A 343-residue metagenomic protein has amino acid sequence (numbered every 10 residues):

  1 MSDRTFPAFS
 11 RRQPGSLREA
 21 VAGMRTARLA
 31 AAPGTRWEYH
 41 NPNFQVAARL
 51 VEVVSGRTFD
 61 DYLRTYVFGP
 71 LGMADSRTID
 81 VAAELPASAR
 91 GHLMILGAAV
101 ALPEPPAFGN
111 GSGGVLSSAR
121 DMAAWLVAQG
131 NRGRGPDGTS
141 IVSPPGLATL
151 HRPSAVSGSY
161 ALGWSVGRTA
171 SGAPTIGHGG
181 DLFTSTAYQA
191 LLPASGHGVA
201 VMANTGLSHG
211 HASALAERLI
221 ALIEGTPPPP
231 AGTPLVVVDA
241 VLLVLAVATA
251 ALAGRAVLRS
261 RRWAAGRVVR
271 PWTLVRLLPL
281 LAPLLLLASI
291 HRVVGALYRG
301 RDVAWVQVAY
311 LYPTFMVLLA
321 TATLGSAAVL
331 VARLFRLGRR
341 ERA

Functional and structural regions predicted by a protein language model:
M1-A8, A30-A32, D60, P70-D80 (+2 more regions): Secretory-pathway/luminal and periplasmic proteins that interact with or process carbohydrate-rich
M1-N41, S55-R57, T65, A83-A98 (+1 more regions): Active-site-proximal loop and beta-strand segments within enzyme catalytic domains
M24, E38-G72, D121-A128, G196: Alpha-helical scaffold elements that line and support the substrate/ligand-binding pocket of soluble hydrolases
A30, F44, E52, A107-N110 (+1 more regions): Short glycine- and Lys/Arg-enriched binding-loop motifs that mark or flank ligand-binding interfaces
T35-Y39, F59, R77, G138-T139 (+1 more regions): Short, surface-exposed helix-loop/turn micro-motifs enriched in polar/charged residues
R57, E104-A343: Catalytic loop of the DD-peptidase/beta-lactamase superfamily, centered on the K-T-G motif and neighboring
R64, F68-R134: Internal metal/ion-chelating core segments
